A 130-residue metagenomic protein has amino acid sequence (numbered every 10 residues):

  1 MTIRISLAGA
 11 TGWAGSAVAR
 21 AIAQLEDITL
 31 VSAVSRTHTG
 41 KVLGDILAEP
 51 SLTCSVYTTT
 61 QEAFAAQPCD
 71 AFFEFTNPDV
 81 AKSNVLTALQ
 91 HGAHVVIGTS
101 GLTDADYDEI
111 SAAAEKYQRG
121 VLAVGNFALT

Functional and structural regions predicted by a protein language model:
I5-L7, E74: Hydrophobic Val/Ile/Leu positions in short beta-strands of Rossmann-like dinucleotide-binding domains
A8-T11, G15-R20: N-terminal Rossmann NAD(P)H-binding glycine-rich loop of SDR-like oxidoreductase domains
Q24-E49: NAD(P)-binding Rossmann-fold cofactor-contacting core
L30, V56, V95-V96, V121: Hydrophobic beta-strand scaffold residues
R36, S100-L102, N126-A128: Short, ordered loop/turn segments at secondary-structure junctions
A48-F64, F73-A81: Glycine-rich, highly charged phosphate/nucleotide-binding loops
A66-F72, L89-V95: Short acidic/histidine-rich motifs immediately flanking catalytic phosphotransfer sites in two-component signaling
D79, S83-L86, Q90-H91, G98-A123: Rossmann-fold NAD(P)-binding glycine/threonine-rich loop
